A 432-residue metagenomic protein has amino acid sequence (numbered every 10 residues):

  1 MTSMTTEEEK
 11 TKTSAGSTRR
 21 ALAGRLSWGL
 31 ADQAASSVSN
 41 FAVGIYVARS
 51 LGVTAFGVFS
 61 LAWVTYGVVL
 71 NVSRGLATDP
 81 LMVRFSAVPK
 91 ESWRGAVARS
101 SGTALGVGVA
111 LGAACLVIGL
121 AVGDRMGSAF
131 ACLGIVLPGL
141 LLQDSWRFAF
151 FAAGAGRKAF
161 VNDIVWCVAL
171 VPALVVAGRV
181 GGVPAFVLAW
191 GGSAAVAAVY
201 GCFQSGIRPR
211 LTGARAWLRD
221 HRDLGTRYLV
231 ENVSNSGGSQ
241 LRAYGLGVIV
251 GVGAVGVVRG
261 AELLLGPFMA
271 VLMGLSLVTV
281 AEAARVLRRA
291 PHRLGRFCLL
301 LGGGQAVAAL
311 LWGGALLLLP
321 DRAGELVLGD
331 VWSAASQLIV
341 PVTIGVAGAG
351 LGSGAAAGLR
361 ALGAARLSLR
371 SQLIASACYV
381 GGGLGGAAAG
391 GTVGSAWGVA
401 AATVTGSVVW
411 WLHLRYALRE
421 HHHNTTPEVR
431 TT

Functional and structural regions predicted by a protein language model:
T2-T18, L22, R157-N162, V183-W190 (+4 more regions): Interhelical loop/hinge segments that connect adjacent transmembrane helices in multipass membrane
S3-E7, T18-G75, T226-G253, C378-V380 (+2 more regions): Signature of the first transmembrane helix
L22-A23, F85, K90-G106, R222 (+3 more regions): Interfacial transmembrane-helix starts/ends
G24-N40, V165-W166, L170, F186-G201 (+4 more regions): Transmembrane helical elements of multi-pass membrane transporters/channels
N40, N71-P89, A261-R289, G358-A361: Helix-loop junctions and terminal segments of transmembrane helices in multi-pass membrane transport/translocation
G119-L133, L317-A347: Interfacial segments at transmembrane-helix termini and the short loops linking adjacent helices
G127-G134, F160-P209, S376-C378, T392-Y416: Hydrophobic alpha-helical transmembrane segments
G139-V161, I344-L373: Membrane-interface junctions at transmembrane-helix termini in multi-pass inner-membrane proteins
